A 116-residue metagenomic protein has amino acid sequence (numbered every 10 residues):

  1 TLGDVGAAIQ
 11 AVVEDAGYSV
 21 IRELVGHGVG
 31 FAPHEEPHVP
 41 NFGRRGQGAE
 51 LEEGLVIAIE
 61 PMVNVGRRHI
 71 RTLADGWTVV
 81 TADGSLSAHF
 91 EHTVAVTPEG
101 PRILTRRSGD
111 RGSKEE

Functional and structural regions predicted by a protein language model:
T1-E116: Active-site neighborhoods and metal-handling regions in enzymes and metal-associated proteins
